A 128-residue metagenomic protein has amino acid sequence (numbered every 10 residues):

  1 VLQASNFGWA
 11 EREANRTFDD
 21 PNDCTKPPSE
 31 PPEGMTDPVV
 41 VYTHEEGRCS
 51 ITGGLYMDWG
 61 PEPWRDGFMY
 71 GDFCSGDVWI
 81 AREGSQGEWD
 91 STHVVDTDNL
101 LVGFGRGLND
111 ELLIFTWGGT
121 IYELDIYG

Functional and structural regions predicted by a protein language model:
V1-T92, D110, Y122-Y127: Beta-propeller domain segments
Y70, D96, T116: Small/polar loops that bind or transfer phosphate-bearing groups
T97-L101: Short coil/turn segments at the loop-to-beta-strand junctions that recur within blades of beta-propeller repeat folds
V102-G128: Blade-level signature of beta-propeller repeat domains, shared across WD40, Kelch, NHL, RCC1 and BNR/Asp-box propellers
